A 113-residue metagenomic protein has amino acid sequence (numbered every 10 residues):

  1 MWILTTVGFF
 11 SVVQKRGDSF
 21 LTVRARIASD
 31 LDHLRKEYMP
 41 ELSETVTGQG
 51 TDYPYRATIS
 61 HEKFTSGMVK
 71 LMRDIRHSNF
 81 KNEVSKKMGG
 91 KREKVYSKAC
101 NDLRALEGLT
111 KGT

Functional and structural regions predicted by a protein language model:
M1-T113: Structured alpha/beta or helical-core interaction and ligand-binding surfaces enriched in interleaved
